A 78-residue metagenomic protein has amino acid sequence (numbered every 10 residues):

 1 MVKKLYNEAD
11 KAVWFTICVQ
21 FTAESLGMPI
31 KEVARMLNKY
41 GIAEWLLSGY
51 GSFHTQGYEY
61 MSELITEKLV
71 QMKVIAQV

Functional and structural regions predicted by a protein language model:
M1-V2, V78: Short, Lys/Arg-enriched, disordered terminal segments
V2, Y6-N7, A34-N38: N-proximal short alpha-helices
K3-M28: N-terminal acidic leader/helix
W14, E32, G57-M61: Residue-level detector of well-ordered alpha-helical segments, enriched for hydrophobic/aromatic packing positions
A23-S25, P29-Q56: Amphipathic, hydrophobic secondary-structure cores in small proteins
Y50-V78: Long, compositionally biased
